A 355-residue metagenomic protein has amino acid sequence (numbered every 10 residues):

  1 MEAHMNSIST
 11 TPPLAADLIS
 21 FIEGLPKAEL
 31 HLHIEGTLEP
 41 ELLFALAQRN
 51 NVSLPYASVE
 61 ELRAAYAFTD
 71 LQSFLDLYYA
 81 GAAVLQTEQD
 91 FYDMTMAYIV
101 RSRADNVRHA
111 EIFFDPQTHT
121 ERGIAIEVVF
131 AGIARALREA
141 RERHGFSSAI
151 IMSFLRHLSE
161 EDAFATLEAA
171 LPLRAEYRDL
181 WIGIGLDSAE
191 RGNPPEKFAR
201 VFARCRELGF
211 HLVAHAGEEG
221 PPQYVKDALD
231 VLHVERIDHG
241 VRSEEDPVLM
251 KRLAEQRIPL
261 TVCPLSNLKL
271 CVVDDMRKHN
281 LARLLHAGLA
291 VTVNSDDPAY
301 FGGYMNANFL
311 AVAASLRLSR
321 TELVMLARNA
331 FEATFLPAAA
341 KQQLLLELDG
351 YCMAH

Functional and structural regions predicted by a protein language model:
E2-F210, E219-Y224, V231-R236, R242-H355: Metal-cofactor-binding active-site regions of metalloenzymes
